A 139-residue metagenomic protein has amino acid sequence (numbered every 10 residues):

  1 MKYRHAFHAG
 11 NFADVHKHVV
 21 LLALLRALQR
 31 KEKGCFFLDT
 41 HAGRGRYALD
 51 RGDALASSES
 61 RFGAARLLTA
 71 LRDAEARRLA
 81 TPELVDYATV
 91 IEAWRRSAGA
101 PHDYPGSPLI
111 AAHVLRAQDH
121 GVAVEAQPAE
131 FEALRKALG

Functional and structural regions predicted by a protein language model:
M1-E32, G52-F62: Class I SAM-dependent methyltransferase Rossmann-like catalytic core, especially the SAM/SAH-binding loop
C35, R44-G139: Class I S-adenosyl-L-methionine-dependent methyltransferase module
L38-T40: Conserved beta-strand/loop positions that form the S-adenosyl-L-methionine
